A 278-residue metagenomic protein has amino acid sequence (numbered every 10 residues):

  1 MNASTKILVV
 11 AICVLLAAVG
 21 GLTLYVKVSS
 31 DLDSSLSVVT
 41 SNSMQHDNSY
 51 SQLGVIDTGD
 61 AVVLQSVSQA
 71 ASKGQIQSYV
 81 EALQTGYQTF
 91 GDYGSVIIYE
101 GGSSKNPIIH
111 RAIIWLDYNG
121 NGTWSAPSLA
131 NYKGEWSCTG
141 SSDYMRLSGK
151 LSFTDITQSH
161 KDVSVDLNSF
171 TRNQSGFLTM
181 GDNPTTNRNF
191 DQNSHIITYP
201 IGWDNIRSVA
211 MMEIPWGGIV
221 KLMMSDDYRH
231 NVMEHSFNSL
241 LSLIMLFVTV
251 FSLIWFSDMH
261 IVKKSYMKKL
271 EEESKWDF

Functional and structural regions predicted by a protein language model:
N2, E234-F278: Juxtamembrane interface at the cytosolic side of transmembrane helices
S4-L15, L240-L243: Alpha-helical transmembrane segments
L8-I12, A18-S141: Feature for secretory/organellar precursors and membrane-associated catalytic proteins
A17-L22, G91-G94, T157-D162, D182-Q192: Short amphipathic alpha-helical surface micro-motifs
G59-V63, G94-Y99, P107-R111, L167 (+3 more regions): Extended, compositionally biased low-complexity polar/Lys-Gly-rich tracts and adjacent boundary/linker regions are
Q77-Q88, N121-G176, N189-T198: Surface-exposed intrinsically disordered loops and tails
S169-S225: Extended, hydrophilic extramembrane loops/domains of integral membrane proteins
W216-L240: Membrane-proximal loop-to-helix boundary features in eukaryotic membrane proteins
